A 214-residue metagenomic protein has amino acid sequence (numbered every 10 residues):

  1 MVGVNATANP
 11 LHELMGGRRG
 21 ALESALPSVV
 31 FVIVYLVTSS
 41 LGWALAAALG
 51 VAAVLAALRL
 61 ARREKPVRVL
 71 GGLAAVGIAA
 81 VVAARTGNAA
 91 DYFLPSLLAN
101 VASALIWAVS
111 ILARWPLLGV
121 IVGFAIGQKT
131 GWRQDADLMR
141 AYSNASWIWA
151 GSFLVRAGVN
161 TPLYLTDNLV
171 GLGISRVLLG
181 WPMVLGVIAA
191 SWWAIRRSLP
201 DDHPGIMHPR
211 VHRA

Functional and structural regions predicted by a protein language model:
M1-G17, H208-R213: Short, Lys/Arg-rich, polar N-terminal cytosolic tail immediately upstream of the first transmembrane signal-anchor
A6, A53-E64: C-terminal ends of transmembrane helices
N9-G20, T38-W43, A61-L70: Short, amphipathic, aromatic/basic-enriched membrane-interface segments that mark the entry/exit of transmembrane
V34-G50: Structural signature of hydrophobic alpha-helical transmembrane segments
A61-K65, R85-F93, V170: Membrane-interface helix caps and helix-loop-helix hairpins in membrane proteins
K65-G77, F93-N100: Cytoplasmic-side transmembrane-helix entry/capping segments in multi-pass membrane proteins
A90-R140: Membrane-proximal helix-loop-helix units in multi-pass membrane proteins
G127-A214: C-terminal membrane-adjacent module
